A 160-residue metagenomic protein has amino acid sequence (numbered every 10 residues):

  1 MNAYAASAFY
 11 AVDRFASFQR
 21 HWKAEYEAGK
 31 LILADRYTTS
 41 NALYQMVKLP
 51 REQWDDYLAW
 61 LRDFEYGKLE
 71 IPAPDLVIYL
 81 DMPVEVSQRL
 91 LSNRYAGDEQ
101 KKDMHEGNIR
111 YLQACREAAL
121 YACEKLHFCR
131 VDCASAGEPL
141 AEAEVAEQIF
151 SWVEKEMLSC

Functional and structural regions predicted by a protein language model:
M1-L69: ATP-dependent small-molecule kinase phosphotransfer cores that center on conserved nucleotide phosphate-binding segments
S7-A8, A73, H105, S135: Residues at structural and domain junctions
E27-A28, P72-A73, E124: Short loop/turn elements that form and flank the Walker-type P-loop nucleotide-binding site in RecA-like NTPase cores
L33, L76-I78, C129-V131: Hydrophobic/aromatic beta-strand patches that form the interior of the parallel beta-sheet core in alpha/beta enzyme
T39-E117: A glycine- and Lys/Arg-enriched "phosphate-lid" helix/loop adjacent to the NTP-binding pocket of small-molecule kinases
E85-C160: NTP-dependent small-molecule kinase module
